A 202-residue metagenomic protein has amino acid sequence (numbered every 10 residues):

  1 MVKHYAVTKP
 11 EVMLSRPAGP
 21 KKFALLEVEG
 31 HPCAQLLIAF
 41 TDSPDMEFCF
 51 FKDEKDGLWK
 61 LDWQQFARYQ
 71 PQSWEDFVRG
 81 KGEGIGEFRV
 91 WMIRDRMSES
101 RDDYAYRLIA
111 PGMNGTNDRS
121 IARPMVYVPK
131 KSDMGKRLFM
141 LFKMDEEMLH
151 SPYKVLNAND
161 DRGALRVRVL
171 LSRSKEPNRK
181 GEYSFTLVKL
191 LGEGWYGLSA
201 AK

Functional and structural regions predicted by a protein language model:
M1-H31, P111-R123, Y127: Short solvent-exposed beta->alpha transition segments
P10-L14, F23-E27, D62-R68, E83-E87 (+1 more regions): Short linear motifs at secondary-structure transitions and domain/linker junctions
K21-A24, L36-F40: Hydrophobic transmembrane alpha-helix bundles
L25-C33, E54, E99-Y104: Short, ordered beta-strand-loop transition motifs
E27-E29, T41, K81, D160: Sterically constrained small-residue positions within well-ordered secondary structures of folded domains
L37, D42-R101, T116-R123, R168-A201: Short beta-strand edge/turn micro-motifs at domain boundaries
G80-E87, P129-L170: Short nucleic-acid-contacting surface segments enriched for D/E, G, S/T with interspersed K/R
R101-K143: OB-fold (S1/OB) nucleic-acid-binding surfaces
